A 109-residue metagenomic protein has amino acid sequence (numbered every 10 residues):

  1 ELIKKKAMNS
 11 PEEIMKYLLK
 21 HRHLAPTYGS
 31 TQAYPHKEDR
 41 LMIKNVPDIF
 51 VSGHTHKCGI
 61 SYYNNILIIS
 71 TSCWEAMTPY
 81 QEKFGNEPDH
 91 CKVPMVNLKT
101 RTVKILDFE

Functional and structural regions predicted by a protein language model:
E1-E109: Extended recognition/assembly regions associated with phosphoester-bond processing machinery
